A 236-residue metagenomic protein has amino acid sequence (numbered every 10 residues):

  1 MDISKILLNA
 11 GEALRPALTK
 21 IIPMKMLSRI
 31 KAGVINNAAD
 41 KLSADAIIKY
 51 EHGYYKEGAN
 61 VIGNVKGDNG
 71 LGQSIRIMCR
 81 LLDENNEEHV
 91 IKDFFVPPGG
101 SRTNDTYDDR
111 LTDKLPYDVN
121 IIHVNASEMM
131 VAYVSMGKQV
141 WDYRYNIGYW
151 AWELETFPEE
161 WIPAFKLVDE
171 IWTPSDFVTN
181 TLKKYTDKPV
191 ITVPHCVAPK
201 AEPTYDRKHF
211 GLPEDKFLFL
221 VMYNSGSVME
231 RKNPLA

Functional and structural regions predicted by a protein language model:
D2-V124: N-terminal pre-catalytic "stem/leader" segment of glycosyltransferase-like enzymes
I47, N60-I62, D93-T181: Extended catalytic core of nucleotide-activated donor transferases of GT-like folds
K56-E57, R144-Y145, F217: Nucleotide donor/acceptor-binding cores
V61, T192, V221-N224: A structural signal for the hydrophobic beta-strands that form the central parallel beta-sheet of Rossmann-like
V65-G67, W152, S225: Residue-level signal for short, function-critical loop segments
Q73-L81, P199-A236: Conserved catalytic-core segment of nucleotide-activated headgroup transferases in glycan assembly
E88-H89, N146, P189-V190: Hydrophobic anchor at the start of a short beta-strand that flanks the dinucleotide cofactor-binding loop
D169-N180, D187-E202: Donor nucleotide-sugar binding/catalytic pocket of nucleotide-sugar-dependent glycosyltransferases
